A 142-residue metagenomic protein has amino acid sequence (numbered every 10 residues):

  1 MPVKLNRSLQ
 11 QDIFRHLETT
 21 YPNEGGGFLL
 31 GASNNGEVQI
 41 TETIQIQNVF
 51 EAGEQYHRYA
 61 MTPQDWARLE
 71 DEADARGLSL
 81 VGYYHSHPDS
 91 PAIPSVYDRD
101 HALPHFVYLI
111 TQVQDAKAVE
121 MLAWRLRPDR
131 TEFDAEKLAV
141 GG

Functional and structural regions predicted by a protein language model:
M1-L80, P88-G142: Conserved beta-strand-loop surface patch within small alpha/beta domains used for substrate/adaptor or ligand engagement
